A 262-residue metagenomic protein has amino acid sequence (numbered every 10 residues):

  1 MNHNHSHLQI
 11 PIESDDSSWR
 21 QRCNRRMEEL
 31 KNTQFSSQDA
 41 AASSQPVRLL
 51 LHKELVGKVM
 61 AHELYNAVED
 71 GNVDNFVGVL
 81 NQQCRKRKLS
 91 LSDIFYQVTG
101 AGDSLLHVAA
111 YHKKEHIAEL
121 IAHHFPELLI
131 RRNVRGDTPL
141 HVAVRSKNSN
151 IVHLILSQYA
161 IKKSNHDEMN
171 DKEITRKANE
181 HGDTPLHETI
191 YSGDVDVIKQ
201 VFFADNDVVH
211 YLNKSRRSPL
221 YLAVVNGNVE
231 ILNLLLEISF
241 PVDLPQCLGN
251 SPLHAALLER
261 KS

Functional and structural regions predicted by a protein language model:
M1-S92, I161-E168: Intrinsically disordered, low-complexity cytosolic terminal tails
L80-S92, L120-L128, L154-E173, Q200-V208 (+1 more regions): Ankyrin repeat domain, specifically the short helix-to-loop turn at the C-terminus of the second helix of each repeat
S92-S146: General structural concept
Q97-V98, R131-R132, D167, A178 (+2 more regions): Ankyrin-repeat boundary/linker signal
